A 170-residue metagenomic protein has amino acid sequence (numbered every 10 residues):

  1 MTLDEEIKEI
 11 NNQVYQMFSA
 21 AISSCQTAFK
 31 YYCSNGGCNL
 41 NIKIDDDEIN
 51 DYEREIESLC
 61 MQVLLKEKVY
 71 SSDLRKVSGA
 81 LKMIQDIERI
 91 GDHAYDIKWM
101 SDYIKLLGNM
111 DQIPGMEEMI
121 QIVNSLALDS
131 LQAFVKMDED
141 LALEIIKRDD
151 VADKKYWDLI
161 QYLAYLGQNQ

Functional and structural regions predicted by a protein language model:
M1-Q170: Cytosolic, long alpha-helical scaffolding segments
